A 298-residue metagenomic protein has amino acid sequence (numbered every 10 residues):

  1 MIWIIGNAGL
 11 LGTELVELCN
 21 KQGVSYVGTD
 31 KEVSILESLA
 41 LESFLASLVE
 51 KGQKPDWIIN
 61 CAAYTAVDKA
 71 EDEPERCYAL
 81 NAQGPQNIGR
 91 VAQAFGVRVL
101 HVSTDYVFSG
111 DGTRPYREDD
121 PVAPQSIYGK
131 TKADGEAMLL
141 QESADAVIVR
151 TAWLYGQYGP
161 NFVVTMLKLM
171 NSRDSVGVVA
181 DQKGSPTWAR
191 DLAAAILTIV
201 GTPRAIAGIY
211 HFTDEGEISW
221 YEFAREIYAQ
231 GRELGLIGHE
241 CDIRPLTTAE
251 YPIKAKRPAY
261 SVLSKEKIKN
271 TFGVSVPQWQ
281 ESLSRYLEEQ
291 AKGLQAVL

Functional and structural regions predicted by a protein language model:
M1-K21: N-terminal Rossmann NAD(P)H-binding glycine-rich loop of SDR-like oxidoreductase domains
N20-S47: Adenosine-cofactor binding site in Rossmann-like domains, unifying the SAM/SAH pocket of S-adenosylmethionine-dependent
L39-L80: NAD(P)H-binding glycine-rich loop region in Rossmannoid oxidoreductase-like domains and their noncatalytic homologs
A79, G84-N87, A94, V107-V149 (+1 more regions): Catalytic helix-loop patch of NAD(P)-dependent Rossmann-fold dehydrogenases
A137-D191, A195-T198: NAD(P)-dependent short-chain dehydrogenase/reductase
Q157-Y158, Q182-A193, F212-Q230, R285: Substrate-binding strand-loop-helix patch in Rossmann-like NAD(P)-dependent oxidoreductase/epimerase domains
T202-K254, L298: Mid/C-terminal beta-alpha module of Rossmann-like enzyme folds, strongest in SDR-family dehydrogenases/epimerases
Q278-L298: Amphipathic terminal alpha-helices
